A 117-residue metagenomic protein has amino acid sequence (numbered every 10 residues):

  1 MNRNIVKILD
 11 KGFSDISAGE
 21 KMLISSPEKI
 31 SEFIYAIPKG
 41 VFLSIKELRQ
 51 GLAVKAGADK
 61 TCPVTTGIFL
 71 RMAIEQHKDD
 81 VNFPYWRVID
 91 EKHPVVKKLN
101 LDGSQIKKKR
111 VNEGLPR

Functional and structural regions predicted by a protein language model:
N2: Core nucleotidyl-transferase/polymerase catalytic module
I5-R117: Nucleic acid-binding interface residues in structured DNA/RNA-binding domains, emphasizing the DNA-engaging scaffolds
